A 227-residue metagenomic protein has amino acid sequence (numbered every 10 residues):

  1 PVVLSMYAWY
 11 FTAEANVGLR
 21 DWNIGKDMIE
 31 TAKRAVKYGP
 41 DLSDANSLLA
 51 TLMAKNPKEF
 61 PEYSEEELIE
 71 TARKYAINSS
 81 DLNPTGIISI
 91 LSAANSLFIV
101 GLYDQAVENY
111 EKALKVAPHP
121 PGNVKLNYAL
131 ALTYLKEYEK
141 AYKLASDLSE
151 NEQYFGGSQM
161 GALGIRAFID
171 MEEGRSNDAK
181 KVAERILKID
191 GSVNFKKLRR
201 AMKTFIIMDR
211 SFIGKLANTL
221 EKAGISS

Functional and structural regions predicted by a protein language model:
P1-F11, N46-S47, A131: Extended, hydrophobic/aromatic-rich amphipathic alpha-helical segments that build helical scaffolds
W9, N16, T51, K55-K58 (+4 more regions): Residue-level recognition of tetratricopeptide repeat
A13, V17-D21, Y38, K55-E65 (+4 more regions): Alpha-helix C-terminal capping/termination sites
R20, I24-D27, R199-T204: Short, flexible, glycine-rich and Lys/Arg-enriched loop motifs at helix boundaries that contact anionic partners
N23-G39, T71-D81: Amphipathic alpha-helices of TPR/Sel1-like and other helical repeat/solenoid scaffolds
V36, P40, D44-P57: A generic tandem-repeat structural signature
S47, E65-D81, G86-S227: Alpha-helical protein-protein interaction modules
